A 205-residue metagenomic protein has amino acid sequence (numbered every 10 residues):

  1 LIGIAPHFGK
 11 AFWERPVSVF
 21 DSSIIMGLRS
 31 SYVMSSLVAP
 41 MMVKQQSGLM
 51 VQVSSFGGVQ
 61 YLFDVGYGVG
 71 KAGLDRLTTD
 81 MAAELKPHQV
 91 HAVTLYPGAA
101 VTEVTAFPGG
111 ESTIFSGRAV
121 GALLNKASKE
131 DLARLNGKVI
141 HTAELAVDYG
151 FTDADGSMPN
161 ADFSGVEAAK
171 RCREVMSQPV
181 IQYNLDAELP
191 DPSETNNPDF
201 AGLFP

Functional and structural regions predicted by a protein language model:
I2, V51, A92-L95, T105: Hydrophobic structural elements of the Rossmann-like NAD(P)H-binding subdomain that define the short-chain
I4-H7, A11-V17, S23, L49-P87 (+1 more regions): Catalytic loop of short-chain dehydrogenase/reductase
M34, M41-M42, V104: Methionine-biased hydrophobic packing positions in alpha-helices, especially within tandem helical repeat solenoids
S35-S36, T79: A short, exposed helix-loop element centered on a Lys and neighboring polar residues
M42-Q45, K86: Helix-to-beta-strand junctions that scaffold the AdoMet/dcAdoMet cofactor pocket in Class I SAM-dependent enzymes
D80-V90, A127, A133: Active-site-adjacent segment of SDR/Rossmann-fold oxidoreductases
T94-L95, P108-P205: C-terminal helical subdomain
